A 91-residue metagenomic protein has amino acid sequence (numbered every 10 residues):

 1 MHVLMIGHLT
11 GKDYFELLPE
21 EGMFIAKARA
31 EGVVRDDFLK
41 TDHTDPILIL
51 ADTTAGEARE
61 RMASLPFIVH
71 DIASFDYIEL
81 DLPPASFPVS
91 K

Functional and structural regions predicted by a protein language model:
M1-K91: Conserved, structured core segments of small domains
